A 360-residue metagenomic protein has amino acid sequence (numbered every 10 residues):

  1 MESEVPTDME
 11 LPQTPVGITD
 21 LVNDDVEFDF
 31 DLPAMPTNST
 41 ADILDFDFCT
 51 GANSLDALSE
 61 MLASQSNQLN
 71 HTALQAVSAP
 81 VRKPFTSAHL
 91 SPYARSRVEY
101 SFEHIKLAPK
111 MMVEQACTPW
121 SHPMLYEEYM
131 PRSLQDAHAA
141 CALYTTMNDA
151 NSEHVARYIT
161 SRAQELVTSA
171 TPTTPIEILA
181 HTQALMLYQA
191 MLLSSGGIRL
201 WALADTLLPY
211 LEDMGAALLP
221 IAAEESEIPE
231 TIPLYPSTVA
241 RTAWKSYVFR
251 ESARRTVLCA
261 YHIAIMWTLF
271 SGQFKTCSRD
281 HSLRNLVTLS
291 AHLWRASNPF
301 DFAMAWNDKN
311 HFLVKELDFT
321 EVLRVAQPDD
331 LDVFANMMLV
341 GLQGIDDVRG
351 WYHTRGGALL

Functional and structural regions predicted by a protein language model:
M1-S87: Intrinsically disordered, low-complexity regulatory regions of eukaryotic transcription factors
S66-P131, M147-T160, R199-L360: C-terminal effector modules of eukaryotic transcription factors
S133-N148: Non-membrane alpha-helical segments in proteins
C141, L185-M191, M214-A217, I263: Short glycine-rich beta-strand segments
T146-T182: Acidic, serine/threonine-rich, low-complexity C-terminal transcriptional regulatory domains
T168-Y210: Extracellular-facing segments of soluble proteins and assemblies that are Gly/Ser/Thr-biased and enriched in aromatics
